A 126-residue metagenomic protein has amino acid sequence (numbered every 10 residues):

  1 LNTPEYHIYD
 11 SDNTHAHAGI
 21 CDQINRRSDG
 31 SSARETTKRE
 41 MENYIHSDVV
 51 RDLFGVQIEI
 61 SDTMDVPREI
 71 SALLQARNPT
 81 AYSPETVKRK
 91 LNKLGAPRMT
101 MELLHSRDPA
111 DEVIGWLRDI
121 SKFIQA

Functional and structural regions predicted by a protein language model:
L1-A126: Acidic, divalent-metal-binding catalytic cores of TOPRIM and closely related two-metal-ion phosphodiester/pyrophosphate
